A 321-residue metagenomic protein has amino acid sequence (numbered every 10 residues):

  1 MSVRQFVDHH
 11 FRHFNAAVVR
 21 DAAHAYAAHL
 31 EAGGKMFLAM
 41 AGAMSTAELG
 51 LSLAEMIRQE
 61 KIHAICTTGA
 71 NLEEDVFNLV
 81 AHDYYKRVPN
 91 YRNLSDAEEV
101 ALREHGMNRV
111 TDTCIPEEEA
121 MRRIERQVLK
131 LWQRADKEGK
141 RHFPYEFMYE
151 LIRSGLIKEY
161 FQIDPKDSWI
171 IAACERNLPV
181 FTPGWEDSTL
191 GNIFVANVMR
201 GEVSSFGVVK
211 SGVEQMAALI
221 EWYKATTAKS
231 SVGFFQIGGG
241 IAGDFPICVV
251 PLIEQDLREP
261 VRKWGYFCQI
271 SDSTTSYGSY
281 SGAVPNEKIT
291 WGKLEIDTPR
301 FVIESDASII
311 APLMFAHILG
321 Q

Functional and structural regions predicted by a protein language model:
M1-A23, A27-L30: N-terminal glycine-rich anion-binding loop in soluble enzyme alpha/beta folds
V3, F14-A17, I241, C248 (+1 more regions): C-terminal functional extensions of proteins
A22-M36, A172-R176, E221-S231: Glycine-rich phosphate/diphosphate-binding loops that line cofactor/substrate pockets in enzymes
M36-S45, I65, F181-W185, S204-S279: Glycine-rich anion-binding loop/nest that anchors nucleotide
E48-L51, V76-H82, N192-A196, P246-V249 (+1 more regions): Short acidic, glycine/serine/threonine-rich loops at helix termini
S52-K61, L79-N90, V198, V250-E259 (+1 more regions): A glycine- and small-aliphatic-rich helix-loop capping segment at beta-alpha/alpha-beta transitions that lines
I57-I124: A generic, well-ordered mixed alpha/beta core segment in the N-terminal half of proteins
E98-T189: Ligand-binding beta-strand-loop-alpha-helix segment within the catalytic cores of soluble metabolic enzymes
